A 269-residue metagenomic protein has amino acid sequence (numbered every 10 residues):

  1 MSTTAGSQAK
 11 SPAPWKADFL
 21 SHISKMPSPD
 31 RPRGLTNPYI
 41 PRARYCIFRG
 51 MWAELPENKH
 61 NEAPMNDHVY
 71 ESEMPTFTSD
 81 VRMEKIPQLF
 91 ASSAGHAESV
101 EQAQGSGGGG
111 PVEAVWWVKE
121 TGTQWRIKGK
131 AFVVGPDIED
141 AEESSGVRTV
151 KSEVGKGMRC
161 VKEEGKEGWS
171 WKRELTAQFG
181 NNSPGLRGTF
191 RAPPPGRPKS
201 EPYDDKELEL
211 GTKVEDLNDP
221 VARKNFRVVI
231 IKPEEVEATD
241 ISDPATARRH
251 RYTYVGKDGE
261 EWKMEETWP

Functional and structural regions predicted by a protein language model:
M1-P269: Binding-site signature for planar aromatic cofactors or substrates
